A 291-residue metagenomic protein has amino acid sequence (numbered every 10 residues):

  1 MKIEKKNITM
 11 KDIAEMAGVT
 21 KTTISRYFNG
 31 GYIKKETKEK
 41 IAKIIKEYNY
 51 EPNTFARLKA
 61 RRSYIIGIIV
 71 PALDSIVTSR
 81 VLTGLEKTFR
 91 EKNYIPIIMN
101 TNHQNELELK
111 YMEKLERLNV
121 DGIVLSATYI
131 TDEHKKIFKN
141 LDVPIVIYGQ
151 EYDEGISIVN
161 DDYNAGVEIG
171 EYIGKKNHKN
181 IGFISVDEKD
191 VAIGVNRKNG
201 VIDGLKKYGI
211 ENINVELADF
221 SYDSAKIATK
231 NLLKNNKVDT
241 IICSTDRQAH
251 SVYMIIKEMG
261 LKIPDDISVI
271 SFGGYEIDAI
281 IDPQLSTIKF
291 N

Functional and structural regions predicted by a protein language model:
K2-I8, I45-T83, K92, K114-R117: N-terminal helix-turn-helix/winged-helix DNA-binding helices and compositionally similar short basic alpha-helical
I13-A14, I267: Append "Primarily bacterial transcriptional regulators
T20-S25, K34-T37: Short coil turns linking two alpha-helices in DNA-binding domains
K21-T23, L58-D74, Y172, N180-D187: Short beta-strand segments enriched in small/hydrophobic residues
V70-S79, I98-E106, I158-E168, I184-K206 (+4 more regions): Hinge/beta->alpha junction and helix N-cap segments in small-molecule ligand-binding domains
K87-D132: Central regulatory/effector-binding core of bacterial HTH transcription factors
S126-E168, E188, R247, G273-L285: Flexible loop/hinge segments that line or gate small-molecule binding clefts
N235-N291: Flexible loop/turn connectors
